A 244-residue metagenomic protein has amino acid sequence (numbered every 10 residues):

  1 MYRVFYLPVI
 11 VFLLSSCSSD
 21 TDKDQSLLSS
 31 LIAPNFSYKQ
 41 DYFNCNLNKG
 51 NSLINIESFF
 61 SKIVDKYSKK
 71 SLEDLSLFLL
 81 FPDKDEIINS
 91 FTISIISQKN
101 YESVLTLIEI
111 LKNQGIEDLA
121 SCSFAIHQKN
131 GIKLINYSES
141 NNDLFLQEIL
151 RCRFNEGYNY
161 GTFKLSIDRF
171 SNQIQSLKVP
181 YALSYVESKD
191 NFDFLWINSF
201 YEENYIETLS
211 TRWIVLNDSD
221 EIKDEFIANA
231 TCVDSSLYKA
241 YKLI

Functional and structural regions predicted by a protein language model:
M1-T21: Classical Sec-dependent N-terminal signal peptides that target proteins to the secretory pathway
C17-S219, A228-I244: Short S/T/G/P-rich N-terminal loop/turn motif that feeds into the first structured element of a domain
